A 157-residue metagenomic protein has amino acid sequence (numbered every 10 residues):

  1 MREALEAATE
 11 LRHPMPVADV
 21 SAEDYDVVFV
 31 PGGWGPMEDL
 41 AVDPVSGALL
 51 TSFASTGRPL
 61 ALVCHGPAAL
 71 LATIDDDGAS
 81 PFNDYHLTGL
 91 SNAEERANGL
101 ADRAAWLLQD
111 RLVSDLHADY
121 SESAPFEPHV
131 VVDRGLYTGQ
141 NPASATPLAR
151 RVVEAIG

Functional and structural regions predicted by a protein language model:
M1-T56, L60, A68-G157: Extended, subdomain-level signal for the structured scaffold at the beginning of enzyme domains
C64: Catalytic, metal-anchored helix/loop core of enzyme active sites in primary metabolism
